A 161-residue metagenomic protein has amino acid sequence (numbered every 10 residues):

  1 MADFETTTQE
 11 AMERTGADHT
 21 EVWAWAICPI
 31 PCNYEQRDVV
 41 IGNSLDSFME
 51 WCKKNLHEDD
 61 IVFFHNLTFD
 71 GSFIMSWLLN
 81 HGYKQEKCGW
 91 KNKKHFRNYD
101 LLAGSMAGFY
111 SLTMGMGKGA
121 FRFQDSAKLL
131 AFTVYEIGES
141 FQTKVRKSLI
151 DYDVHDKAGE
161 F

Functional and structural regions predicted by a protein language model:
M1-F161: Metal-dependent nucleotidyl/phosphoryl-transfer cores and adjacent nucleic-acid-binding surfaces
